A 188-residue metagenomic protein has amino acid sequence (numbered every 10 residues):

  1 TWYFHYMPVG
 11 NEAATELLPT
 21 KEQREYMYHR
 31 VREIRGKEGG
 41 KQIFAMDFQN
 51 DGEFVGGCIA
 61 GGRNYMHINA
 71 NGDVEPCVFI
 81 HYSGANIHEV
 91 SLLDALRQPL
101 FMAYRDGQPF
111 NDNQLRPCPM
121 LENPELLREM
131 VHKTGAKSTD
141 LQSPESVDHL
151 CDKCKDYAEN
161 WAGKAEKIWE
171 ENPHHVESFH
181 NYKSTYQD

Functional and structural regions predicted by a protein language model:
T1-G57, G61, A70-N71, E75 (+1 more regions): Radical SAM enzyme [4Fe-4S]-AdoMet core and its adjacent flexible, acidic and glycine-rich loops/tails across
R63, N71, N113-L115: Active-site lining segments that contact anionic ligands and/or coordinate catalytic metals
F79-D188: Flexible mid-to-C-terminal extensions adjoining Fe-S/redox cofactors in radical SAM and related proteins
